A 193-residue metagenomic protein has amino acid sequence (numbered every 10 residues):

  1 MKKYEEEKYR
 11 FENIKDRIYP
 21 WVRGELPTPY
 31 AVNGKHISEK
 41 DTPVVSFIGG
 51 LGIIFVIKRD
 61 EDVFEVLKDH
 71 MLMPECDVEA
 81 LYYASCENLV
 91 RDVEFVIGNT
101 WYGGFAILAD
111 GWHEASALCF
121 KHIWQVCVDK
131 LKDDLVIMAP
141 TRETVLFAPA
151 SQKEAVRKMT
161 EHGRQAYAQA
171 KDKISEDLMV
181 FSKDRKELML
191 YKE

Functional and structural regions predicted by a protein language model:
M1-H113: Charged, alpha-helical interface segments at or near domain boundaries
I54-V56, I107-L108, M138, A148 (+1 more regions): Residues in well-ordered beta-strands of folded domains
K58-D60, M138-E143, A150-S151: Short, flexible beta-strand-to-coil junctions
L81-D92, I123-V126, H162, A166: Residues that form generic nucleotide/phosphate-binding pockets
V96-N99, V136-P140: Short beta-strand
E114-V128: Short amphipathic alpha-helix segments
K132-D133: C-terminal accessory/binding modules appended to enzymatic or scaffolding proteins
E143, P149-E193: C-terminal structured domains
